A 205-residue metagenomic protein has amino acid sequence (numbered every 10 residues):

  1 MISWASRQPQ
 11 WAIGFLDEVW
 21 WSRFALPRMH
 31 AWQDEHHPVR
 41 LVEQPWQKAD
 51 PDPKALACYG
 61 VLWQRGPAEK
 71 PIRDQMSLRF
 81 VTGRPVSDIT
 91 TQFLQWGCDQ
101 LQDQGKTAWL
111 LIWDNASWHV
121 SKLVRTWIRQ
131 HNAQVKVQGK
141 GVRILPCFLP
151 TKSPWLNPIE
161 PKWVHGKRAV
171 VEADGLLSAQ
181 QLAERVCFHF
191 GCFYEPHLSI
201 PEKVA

Functional and structural regions predicted by a protein language model:
M1-W96: Extended, low-complexity cationic-aromatic segments
Q10-W11, R143, K152, L156-A205: C-terminal anion-handling pockets and recognition modules
D17, G105-V120, L149, N157: Acidic/histidine-rich, metal-coordinating catalytic segments
D17, G60, L94, D114 (+3 more regions): Mobile genetic element proteins and their domesticated derivatives, centered on retroelements and DNA transposons
S22-A25, W118-K122, W155-P158: Short catalytic/ligand-binding loop motif for oxyanion handling, primarily in non-cytosolic enzymes, centered on
P38-A49, H131-P161, D174-G175: RNase H-like polynucleotidyl transferase catalytic core
D88-L110: Short, basic/hydrophobic alpha-helical segments
